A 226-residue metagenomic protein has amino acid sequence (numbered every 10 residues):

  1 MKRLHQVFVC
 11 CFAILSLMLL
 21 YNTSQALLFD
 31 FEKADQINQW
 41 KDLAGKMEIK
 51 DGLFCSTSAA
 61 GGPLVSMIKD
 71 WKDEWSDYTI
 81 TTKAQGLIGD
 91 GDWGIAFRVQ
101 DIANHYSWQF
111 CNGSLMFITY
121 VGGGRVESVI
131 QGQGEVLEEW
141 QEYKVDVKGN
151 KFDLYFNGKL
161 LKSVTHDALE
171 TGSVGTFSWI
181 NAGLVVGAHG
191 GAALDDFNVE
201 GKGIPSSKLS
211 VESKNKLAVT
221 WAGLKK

Functional and structural regions predicted by a protein language model:
V9-L20: Bacterial N-terminal signal peptides
T23-A44, K208-G223: Extracellular carbohydrate-recognition regions
F31, D195-V199: Extracellular beta-strand elements of beta-rich domains used for carbohydrate recognition/degradation or cell-matrix
F31, I80-T82, E138-F156: Short tryptophan-centered beta-strand motifs in secreted/extracellular beta-sheet-rich domains of glycan-recognition
G45-L64: Short carbohydrate-recognition loop motifs
A59-G123: Secretory/extracellular carbohydrate-interaction modules and structurally similar beta-sandwich "look-alikes"
V121-K144: Short, aromatic/His-centered strand-loop micro-motif at the edge of beta-sheets
V164-D195: Flexible glycan-contacting loops in extracellular carbohydrate-active proteins
